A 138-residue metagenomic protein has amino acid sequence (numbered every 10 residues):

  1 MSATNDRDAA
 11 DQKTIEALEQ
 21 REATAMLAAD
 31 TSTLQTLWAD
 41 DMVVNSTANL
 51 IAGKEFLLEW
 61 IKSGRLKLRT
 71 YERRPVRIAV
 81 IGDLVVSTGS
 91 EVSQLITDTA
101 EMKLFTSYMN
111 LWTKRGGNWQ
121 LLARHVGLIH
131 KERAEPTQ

Functional and structural regions predicted by a protein language model:
M1-L37, D41-Q138: A beta-strand edge to alpha-helix "cap/lid" segment located at domain peripheries
